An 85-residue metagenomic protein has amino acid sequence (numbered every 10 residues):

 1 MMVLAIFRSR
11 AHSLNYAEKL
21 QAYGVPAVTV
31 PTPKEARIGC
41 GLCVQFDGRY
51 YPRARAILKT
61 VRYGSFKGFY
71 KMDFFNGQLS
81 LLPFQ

Functional and structural regions predicted by a protein language model:
M1, R8-A11, A17, Q21 (+1 more regions): Amphipathic, hydrophobic secondary-structure cores in small proteins
M1-M2, S65: Generic low-polarity alpha-helical segments
I6, A22, L81-F84: Generic detector of low-complexity/intrinsically disordered segments and short hydrophobic N-terminal stretches
P52-Q85: C-terminal structural segments of small proteins and small subunits
